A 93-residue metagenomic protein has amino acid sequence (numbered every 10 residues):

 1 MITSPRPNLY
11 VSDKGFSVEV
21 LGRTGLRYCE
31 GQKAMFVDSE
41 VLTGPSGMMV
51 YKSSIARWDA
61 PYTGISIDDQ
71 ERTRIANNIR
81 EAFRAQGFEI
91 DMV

Functional and structural regions predicted by a protein language model:
M1-V93: Cysteine-centric segments in proteins
